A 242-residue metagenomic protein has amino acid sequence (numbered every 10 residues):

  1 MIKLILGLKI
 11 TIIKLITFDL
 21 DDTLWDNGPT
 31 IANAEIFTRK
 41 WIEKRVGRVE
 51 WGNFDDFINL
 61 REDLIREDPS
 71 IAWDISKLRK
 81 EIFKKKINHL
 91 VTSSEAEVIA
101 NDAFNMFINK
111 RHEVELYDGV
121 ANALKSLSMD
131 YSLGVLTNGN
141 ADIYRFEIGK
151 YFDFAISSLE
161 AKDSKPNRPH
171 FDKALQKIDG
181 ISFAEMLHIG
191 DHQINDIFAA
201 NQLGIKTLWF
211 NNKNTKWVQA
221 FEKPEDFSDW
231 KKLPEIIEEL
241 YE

Functional and structural regions predicted by a protein language model:
M1-I16, G28, S94, A121 (+3 more regions): Asp-based, Mg2+/Mn2+-dependent phosphohydrolase catalytic module
K9-D118: N-terminal helical cap/lid subdomain that shapes the substrate entry/recognition surface in HAD-like hydrolases
